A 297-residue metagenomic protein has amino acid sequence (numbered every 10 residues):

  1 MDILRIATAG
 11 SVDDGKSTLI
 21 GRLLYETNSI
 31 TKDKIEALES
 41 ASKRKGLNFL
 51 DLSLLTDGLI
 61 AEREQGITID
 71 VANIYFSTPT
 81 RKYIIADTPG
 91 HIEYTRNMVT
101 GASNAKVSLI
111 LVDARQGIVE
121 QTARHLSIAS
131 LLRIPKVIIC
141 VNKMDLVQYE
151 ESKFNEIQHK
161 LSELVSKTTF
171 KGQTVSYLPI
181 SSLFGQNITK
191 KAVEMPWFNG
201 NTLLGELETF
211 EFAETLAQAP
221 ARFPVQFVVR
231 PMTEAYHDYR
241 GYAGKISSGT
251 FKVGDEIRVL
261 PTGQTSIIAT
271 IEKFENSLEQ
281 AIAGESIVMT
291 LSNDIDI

Functional and structural regions predicted by a protein language model:
M1-E93, A105: P-loop NTPase switch module centered on the Walker A-proximal segment
D13, L19, L38, G66 (+10 more regions): Residue-level signature of catalytic and energy-coupling elements of molecular machines, predominantly ATP/GTP-dependent
D14, Y25-E26, H91-I92, R115-I118 (+5 more regions): Conserved nucleotide-binding/hydrolysis micro-motifs of P-loop NTPases
K16, K32-D33, L47, V119-E120 (+2 more regions): Switch/connector loops and helix/strand junctions flanking conserved nucleotide-binding motifs in nucleotide-processing
L19-L23, A37, N97, Q121-I128 (+2 more regions): Alpha-helical scaffold elements adjacent to nucleotide-binding pockets in ATP/GTP-utilizing enzyme cores
L24-N28, E39, K43, I60 (+11 more regions): Signal for well-folded cores of large energy- and translation-related assemblies
R81-Y83, T88-Y94, A102-L126, S130-N155: Conserved Switch II/interswitch segment of TRAFAC-class P-loop GTPases
N155, S162-I297: Conserved catalytic-core segments of large NTP-driven translation/proteostasis enzymes
